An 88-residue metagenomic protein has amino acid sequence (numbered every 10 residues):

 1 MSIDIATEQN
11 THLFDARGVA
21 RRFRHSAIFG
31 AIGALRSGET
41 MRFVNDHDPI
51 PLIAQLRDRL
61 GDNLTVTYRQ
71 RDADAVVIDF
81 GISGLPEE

Functional and structural regions predicted by a protein language model:
S2-E88: Positively charged, polar, low-complexity stretches
